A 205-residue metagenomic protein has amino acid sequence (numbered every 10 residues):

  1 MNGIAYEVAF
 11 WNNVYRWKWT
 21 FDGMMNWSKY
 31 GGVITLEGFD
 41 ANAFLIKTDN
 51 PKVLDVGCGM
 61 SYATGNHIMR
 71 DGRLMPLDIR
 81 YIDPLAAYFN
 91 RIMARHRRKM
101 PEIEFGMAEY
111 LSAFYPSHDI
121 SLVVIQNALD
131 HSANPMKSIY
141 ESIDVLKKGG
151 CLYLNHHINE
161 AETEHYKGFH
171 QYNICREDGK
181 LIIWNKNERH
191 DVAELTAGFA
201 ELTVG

Functional and structural regions predicted by a protein language model:
M1-T48: Class I SAM-dependent methyltransferase Rossmann-like catalytic core, especially the SAM/SAH-binding loop
P51: Nucleotide donor/acceptor-binding cores
L54-L111: Class I SAM-dependent methyltransferase SAM/SAH-binding core
G106, Y110-V123: A short acidic, Gly/Pro-enriched loop at the edge of an enzyme's catalytic core that lines a small-molecule cofactor
S121-N134: A short SAM/SAH-binding and catalytic strip from SAM-dependent methyltransferases
M136-K148: A short glycine-rich, Lys/Arg-flanked "PGG" loop and its adjoining helix->strand segment in the class I
Y153-L181: Conserved class I S-adenosyl-L-methionine
I174-G205: A SAM-dependent methyltransferase catalytic signature shared across enzymes that methylate proteins
